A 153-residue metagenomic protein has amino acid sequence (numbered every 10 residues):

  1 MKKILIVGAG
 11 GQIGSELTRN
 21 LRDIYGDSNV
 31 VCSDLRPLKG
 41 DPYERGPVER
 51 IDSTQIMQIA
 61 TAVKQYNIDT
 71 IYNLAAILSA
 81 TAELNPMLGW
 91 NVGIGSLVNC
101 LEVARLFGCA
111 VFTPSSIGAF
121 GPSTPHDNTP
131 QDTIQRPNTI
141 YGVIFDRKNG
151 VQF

Functional and structural regions predicted by a protein language model:
K3-I24: N-terminal Rossmann NAD(P)H-binding glycine-rich loop of SDR-like oxidoreductase domains
V7, S33, I71-A75, V111-I117: SDR active-site strand-loop-helix element
Y25-P37: Conserved glycine-rich Rossmann-like NAD(P)H-binding loop of the short-chain dehydrogenase/reductase
Y43-Q55: Rossmann-fold cofactor-recognition segment
S53-V92: NAD(P)H-binding glycine-rich loop region in Rossmannoid oxidoreductase-like domains and their noncatalytic homologs
W90-L97, F112, I144-R147: Short alpha-helix in the Rossmann-fold core of NAD(P)-dependent oxidoreductases
V98-I140: Conserved Rossmann-fold NAD(P)-dependent oxidoreductase catalytic core, especially the SDR/UDP-sugar
N138-F153: Active-site Tyr-X1-5-Lys
